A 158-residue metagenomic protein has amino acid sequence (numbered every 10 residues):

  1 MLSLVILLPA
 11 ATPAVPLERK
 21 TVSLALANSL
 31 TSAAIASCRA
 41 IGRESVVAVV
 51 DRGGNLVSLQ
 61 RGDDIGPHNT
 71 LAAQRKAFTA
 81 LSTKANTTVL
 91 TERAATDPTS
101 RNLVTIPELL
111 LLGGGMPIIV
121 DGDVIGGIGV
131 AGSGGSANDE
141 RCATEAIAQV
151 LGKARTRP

Functional and structural regions predicted by a protein language model:
M1-A10: Bacterial N-terminal signal peptides
T12-P158: Flexible, solvent-exposed loop/hinge segments and secondary-structure transition points
